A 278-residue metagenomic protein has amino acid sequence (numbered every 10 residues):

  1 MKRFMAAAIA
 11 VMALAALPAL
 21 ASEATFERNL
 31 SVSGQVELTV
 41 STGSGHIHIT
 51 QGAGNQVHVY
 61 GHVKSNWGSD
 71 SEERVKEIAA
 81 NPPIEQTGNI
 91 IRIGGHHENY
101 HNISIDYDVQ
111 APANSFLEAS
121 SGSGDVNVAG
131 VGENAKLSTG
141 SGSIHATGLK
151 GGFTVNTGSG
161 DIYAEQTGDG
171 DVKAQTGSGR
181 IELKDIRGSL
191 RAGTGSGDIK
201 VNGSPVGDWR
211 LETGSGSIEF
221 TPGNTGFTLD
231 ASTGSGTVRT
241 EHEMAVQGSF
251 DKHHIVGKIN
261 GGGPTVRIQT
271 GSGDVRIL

Functional and structural regions predicted by a protein language model:
M1-L278: Intrinsically disordered, low-complexity terminal regions
